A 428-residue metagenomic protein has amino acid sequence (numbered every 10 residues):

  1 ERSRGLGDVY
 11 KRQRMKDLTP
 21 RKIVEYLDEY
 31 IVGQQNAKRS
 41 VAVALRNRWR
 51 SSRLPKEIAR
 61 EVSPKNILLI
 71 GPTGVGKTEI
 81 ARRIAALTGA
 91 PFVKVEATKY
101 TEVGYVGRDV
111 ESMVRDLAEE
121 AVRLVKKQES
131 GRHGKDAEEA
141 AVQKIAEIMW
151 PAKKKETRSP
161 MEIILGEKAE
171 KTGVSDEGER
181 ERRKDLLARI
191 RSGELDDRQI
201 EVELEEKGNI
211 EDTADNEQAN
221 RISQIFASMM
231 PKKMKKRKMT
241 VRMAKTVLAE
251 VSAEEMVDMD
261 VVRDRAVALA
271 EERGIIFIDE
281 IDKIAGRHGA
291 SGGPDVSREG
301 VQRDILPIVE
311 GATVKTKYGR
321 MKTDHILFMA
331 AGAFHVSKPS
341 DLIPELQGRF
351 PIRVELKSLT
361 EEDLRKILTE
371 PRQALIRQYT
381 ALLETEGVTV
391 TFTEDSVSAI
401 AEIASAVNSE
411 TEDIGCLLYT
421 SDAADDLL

Functional and structural regions predicted by a protein language model:
E1-Y10, D422-L428: Single conserved hydrophobic/aromatic residue that forms the stacking wall/gate of nucleotide- or nucleobase-binding
K11-S421: Non-catalytic accessory segments flanking P-loop/AAA+ NTPase cores
